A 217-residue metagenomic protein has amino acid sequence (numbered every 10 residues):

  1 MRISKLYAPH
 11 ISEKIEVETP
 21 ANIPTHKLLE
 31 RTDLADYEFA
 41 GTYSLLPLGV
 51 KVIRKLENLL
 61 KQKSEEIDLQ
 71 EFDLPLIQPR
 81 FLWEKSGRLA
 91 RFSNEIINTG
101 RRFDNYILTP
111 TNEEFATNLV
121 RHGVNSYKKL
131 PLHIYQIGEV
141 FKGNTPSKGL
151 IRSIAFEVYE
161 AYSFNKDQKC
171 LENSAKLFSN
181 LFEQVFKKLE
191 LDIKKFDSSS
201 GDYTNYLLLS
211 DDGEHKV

Functional and structural regions predicted by a protein language model:
M1-V217: TRNA-recognition modules of translation machinery and tRNA-sensing kinases, especially anticodon-binding
